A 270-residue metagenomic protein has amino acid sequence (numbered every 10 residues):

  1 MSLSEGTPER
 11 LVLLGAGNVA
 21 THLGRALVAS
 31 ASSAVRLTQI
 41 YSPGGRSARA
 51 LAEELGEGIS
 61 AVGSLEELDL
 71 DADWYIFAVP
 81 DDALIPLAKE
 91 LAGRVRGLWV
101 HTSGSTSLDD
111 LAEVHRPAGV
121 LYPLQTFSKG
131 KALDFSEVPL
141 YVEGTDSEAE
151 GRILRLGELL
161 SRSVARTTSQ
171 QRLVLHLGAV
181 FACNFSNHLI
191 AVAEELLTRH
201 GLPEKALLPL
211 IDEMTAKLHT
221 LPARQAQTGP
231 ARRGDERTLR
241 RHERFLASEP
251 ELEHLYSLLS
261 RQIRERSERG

Functional and structural regions predicted by a protein language model:
M1-G63: NAD(P)+-binding Rossmann beta1-loop-alpha1 motif at the extreme N-terminus of oxidoreductases
T7-R10, R96, E137: Phosphate-coordination loops involved in phosphoryl transfer and adenosine-cofactor binding
L11-L13, F77, V142: Hydrophobic Val/Ile/Leu positions in short beta-strands of Rossmann-like dinucleotide-binding domains
T21, R25-A29, E53, K89 (+3 more regions): Short, well-ordered alpha-helices that flank and scaffold nucleotide-derived cofactor binding pockets
L23, S47-E54, G58, L111 (+1 more regions): Internal alpha-helical scaffold of NAD(P)-dependent oxidoreductase catalytic cores
Y41, G45, R49, E54-A132: Rossmann-like NAD(P)(H) cofactor-binding subdomain of soluble oxidoreductases
Y41, I76, A179-A182, S186 (+2 more regions): Amphipathic, non-transmembrane alpha-helical scaffold segments
D212-G270: Interdomain hinge/lid region at the active-site interface of Rossmann-like NAD(P)-dependent oxidoreductases
